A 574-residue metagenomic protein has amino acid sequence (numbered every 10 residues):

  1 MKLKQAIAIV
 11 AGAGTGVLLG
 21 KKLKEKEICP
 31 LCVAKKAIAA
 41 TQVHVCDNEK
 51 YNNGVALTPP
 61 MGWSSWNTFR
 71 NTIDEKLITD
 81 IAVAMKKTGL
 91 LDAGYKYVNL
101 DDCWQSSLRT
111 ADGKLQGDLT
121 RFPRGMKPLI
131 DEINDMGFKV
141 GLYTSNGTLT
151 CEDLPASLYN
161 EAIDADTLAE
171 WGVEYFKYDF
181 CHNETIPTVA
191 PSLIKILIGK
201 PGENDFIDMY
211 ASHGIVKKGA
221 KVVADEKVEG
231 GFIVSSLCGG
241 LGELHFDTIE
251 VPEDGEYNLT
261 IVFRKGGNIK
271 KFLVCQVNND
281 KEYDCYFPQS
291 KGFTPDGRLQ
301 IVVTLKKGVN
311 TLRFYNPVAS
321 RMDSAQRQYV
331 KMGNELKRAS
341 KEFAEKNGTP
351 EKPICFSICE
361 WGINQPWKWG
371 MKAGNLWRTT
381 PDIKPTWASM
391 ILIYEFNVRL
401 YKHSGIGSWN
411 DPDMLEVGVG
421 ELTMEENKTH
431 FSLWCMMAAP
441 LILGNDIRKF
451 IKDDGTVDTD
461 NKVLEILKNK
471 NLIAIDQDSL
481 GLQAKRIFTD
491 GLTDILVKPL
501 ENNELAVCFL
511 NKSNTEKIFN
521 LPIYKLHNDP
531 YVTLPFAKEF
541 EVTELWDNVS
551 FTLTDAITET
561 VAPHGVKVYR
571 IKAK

Functional and structural regions predicted by a protein language model:
K2-K24: Hydrophobic alpha-helical topogenic segments used for membrane insertion/localization
P30-E75, K337-K341: N-terminal module-boundary/linker segments of secreted carbohydrate-active enzymes
L77, I81-P187: Aromatic-lined carbohydrate-binding/catalytic grooves of carbohydrate-active enzymes
A190-D323, L526-E539: Extracytoplasmic
N310-F314, L553-K574: C-terminal beta-strand-rich structural cap/linker in extracellular carbohydrate-active enzymes
D323-V330, N334-D446: Glycan-recognition surfaces
T429-F488: Catalytic cores of secreted or luminal carbohydrate-active enzymes
W434-M437, I442-G444, T489-Y531: Carbohydrate-binding surface patches
